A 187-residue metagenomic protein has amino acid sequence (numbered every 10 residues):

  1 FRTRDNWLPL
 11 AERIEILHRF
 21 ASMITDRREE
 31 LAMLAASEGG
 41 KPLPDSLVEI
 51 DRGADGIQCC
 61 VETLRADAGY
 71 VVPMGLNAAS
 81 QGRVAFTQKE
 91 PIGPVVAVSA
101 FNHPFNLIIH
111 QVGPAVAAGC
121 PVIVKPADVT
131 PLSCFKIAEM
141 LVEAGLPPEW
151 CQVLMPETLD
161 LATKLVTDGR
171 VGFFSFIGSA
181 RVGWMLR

Functional and structural regions predicted by a protein language model:
F1-A68: Glycine-rich loop-to-alpha-helix module at the N-terminal edge of alpha/beta enzyme cores
G69-R187: Rossmann-like NAD(P) dinucleotide-binding subdomain of oxidoreductase/dehydrogenase enzymes
